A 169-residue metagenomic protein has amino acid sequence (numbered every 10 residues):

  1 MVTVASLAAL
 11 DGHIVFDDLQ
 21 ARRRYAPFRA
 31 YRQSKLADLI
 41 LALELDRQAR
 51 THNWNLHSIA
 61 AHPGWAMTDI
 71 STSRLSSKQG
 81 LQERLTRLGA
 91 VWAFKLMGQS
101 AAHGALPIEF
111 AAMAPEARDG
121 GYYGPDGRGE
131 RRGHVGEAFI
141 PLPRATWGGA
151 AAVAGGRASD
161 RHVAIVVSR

Functional and structural regions predicted by a protein language model:
M1-K78, A158-R169: Rossmann-fold NAD(P)H-dependent dehydrogenase/reductase core
D18, A145-T146: Short, solvent-exposed helix-helix connector turns and helix-capping sites enriched in acidic/polar residues
R22-R29, W65, S71-H103, R128 (+1 more regions): Alpha-helical membrane-targeting segments
S34, R87-F139, W147-A154, A158: C-terminal helical subdomain
S58, A66, Y123-G124, I140: Compositionally biased, intrinsically disordered low-complexity regions enriched in proline and serine
